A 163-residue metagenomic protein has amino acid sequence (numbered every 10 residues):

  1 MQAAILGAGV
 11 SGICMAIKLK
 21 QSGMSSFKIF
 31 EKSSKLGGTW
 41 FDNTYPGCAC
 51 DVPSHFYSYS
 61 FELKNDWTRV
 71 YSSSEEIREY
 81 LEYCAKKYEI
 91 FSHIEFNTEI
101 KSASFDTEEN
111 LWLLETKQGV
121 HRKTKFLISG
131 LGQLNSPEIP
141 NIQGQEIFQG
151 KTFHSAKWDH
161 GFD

Functional and structural regions predicted by a protein language model:
M1, K123-K125, G150: Active-site acidic short loop of glycosyltransferases
M1-I29: N-terminal Rossmann-like FAD-binding beta1-loop-alpha1 element of flavoenzymes
A16-K18, F41-D42, I139-Q143: Short amphipathic alpha-helical segments
K20-Y45: Glycine-rich FAD pyrophosphate-binding loop
G37, F41-S58, E62-V70, E76: Glycine-rich phosphate-binding loop and adjoining beta1-alpha1-beta2 segment of Rossmann-like nucleotide-binding folds
S58-Y59, L63-W67, S73-I77, L131-D163: Glycine-rich dinucleotide-binding loop and its adjacent helix/turn
R69-N135: Feature captures the FAD/FMN-dependent oxidoreductase FAD-binding
